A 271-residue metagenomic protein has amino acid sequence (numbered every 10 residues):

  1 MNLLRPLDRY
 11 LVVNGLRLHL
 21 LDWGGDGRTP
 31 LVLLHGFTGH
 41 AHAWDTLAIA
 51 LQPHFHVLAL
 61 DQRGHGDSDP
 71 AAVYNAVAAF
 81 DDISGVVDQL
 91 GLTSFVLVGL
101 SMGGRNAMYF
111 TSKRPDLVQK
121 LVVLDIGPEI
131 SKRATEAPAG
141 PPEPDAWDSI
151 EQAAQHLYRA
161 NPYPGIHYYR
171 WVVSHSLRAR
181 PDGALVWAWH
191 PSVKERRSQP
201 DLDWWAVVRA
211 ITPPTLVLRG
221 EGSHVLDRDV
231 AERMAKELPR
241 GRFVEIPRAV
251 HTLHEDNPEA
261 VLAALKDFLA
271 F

Functional and structural regions predicted by a protein language model:
L11-L16, L21-W23, D45-Q52, L58-M102 (+1 more regions): Active-site loop/oxyanion-hole signature of alpha/beta-hydrolase fold enzymes
R28-G36: Short beta-strand element of the alpha/beta-hydrolase
G36-G39, S101: Active-site glycine-rich loops that stabilize anionic/oxyanionic intermediates across multiple enzyme folds
D61-G64, G127, A249-V250: Short beta-to-alpha linker loops that shape the active-site pocket of alpha/beta-hydrolase fold enzymes
M108-S112, Q119-E151: Flexible "cap/lid" loop of the alpha/beta hydrolase fold
P144, D148-L202, V207: Conserved alpha/beta-hydrolase catalytic His-Asp/Glu region
R180-K236, R242-E245: Conserved serine/cysteine hydrolase catalytic core
A249-P258, L262: Catalytic histidine-centered segment of alpha/beta-hydrolase-like enzymes
